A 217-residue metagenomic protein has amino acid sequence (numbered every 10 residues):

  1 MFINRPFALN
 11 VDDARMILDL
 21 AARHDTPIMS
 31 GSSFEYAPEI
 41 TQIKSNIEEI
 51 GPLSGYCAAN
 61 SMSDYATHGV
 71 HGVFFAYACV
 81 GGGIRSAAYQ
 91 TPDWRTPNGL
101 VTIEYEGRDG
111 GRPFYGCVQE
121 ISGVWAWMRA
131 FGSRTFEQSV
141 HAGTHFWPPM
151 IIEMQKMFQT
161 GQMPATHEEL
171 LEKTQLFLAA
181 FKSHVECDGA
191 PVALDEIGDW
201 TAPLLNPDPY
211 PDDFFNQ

Functional and structural regions predicted by a protein language model:
F2, F7-T67, G72: A contiguous active-site-proximal alpha/beta segment in oxidoreductase catalytic domains
L9-D25, G82, T96, I103-G111 (+3 more regions): N-terminal glycine-/serine-/threonine-rich beta1-alpha1-beta2 phosphate-ribose binding loop of Rossmann-like
A14, I40, G72-V73, W147 (+2 more regions): A general structural signal for well-ordered alpha-helical segments in protein cores
I43, E153-M154, A180-F181: Generic hydrophobic alpha-helical segments
S54-V124, E168-Q175: Rossmann-like dinucleotide-binding domain that binds NAD(P)(H)
G123-Q162: Interdomain hinge/lid region at the active-site interface of Rossmann-like NAD(P)-dependent oxidoreductases
Q159-Q217: C-terminal helix-rich "cap/oligomerization" subdomain common to oxidoreductases
